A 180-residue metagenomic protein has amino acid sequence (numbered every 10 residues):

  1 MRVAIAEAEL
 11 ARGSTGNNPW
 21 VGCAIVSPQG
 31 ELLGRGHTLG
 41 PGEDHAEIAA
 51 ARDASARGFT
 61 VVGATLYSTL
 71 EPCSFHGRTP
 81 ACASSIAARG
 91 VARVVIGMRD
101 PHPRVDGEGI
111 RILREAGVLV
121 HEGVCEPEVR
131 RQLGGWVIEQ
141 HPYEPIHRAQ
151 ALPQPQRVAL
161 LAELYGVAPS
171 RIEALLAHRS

Functional and structural regions predicted by a protein language model:
M1-R12, G77-S180: Zinc-dependent deaminase
G13-N17: Short loop/turn motifs at secondary-structure junctions and domain boundaries
W20-G30: Short beta-strand scaffold segments in enzyme catalytic cores
P28, E71, R99: Cofactor-binding loop segments of dinucleotide-utilizing enzymes, especially the Rossmann-like FAD- and NAD(P)+-binding
T38-G42: A short acidic/small-residue loop/turn micro-motif
A46-E47, C82: Catalytic-loop motifs flanking and including active-site residues across diverse enzymes
I48-H76: Mobile, glycine- and charge-enriched loop segments and immediately flanking short secondary-structure elements within
